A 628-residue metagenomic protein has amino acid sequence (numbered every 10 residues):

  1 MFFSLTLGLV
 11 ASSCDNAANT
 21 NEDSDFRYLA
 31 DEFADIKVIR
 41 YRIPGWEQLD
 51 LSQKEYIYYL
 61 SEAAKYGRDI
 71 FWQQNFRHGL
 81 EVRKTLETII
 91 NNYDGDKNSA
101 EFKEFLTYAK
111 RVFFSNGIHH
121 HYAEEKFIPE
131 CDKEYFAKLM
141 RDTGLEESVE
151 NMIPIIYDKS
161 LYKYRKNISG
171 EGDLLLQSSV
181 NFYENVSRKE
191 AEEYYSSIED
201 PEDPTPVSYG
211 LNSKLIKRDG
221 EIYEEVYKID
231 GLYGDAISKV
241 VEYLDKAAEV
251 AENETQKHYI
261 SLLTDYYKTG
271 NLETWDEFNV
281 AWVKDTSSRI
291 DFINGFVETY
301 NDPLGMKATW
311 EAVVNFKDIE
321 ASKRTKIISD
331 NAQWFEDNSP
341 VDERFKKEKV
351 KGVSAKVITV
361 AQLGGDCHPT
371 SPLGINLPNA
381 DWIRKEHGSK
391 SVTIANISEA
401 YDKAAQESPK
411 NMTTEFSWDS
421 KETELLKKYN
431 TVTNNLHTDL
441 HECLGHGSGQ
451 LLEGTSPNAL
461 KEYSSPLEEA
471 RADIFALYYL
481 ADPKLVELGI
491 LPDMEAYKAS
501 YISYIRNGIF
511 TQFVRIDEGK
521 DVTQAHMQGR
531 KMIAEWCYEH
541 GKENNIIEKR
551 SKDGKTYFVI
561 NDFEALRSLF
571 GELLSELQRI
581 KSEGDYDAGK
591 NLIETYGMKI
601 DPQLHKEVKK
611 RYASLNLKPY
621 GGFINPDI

Functional and structural regions predicted by a protein language model:
L9-S13: C-terminal motif of bacterial Sec signal peptides marking the signal peptidase cleavage site
D50, N253, S465-D482: An active-site-proximal "capping" alpha-helix that borders the catalytic cofactor pocket
F71, L477-I580: Long, well-structured alpha-helical subdomains associated with metal-dependent extracellular/ecto-lumenal hydrolases
L106-K217, E224-E422, N430: Contiguous, non-catalytic segments that form substrate-binding/exosite surfaces or channel walls
T431-L444: Short alpha-helix carrying the canonical HExxH Zn2+-binding catalytic motif
C443-T455, Y479, P483: Catalytic Zn2+-binding segment of zinc metalloproteases
G449-A470: Post-HEXXH active-site segment of zinc metalloproteases
F558-I628: Extended, compositionally biased alpha-helical segments that mediate assembly or anchoring
